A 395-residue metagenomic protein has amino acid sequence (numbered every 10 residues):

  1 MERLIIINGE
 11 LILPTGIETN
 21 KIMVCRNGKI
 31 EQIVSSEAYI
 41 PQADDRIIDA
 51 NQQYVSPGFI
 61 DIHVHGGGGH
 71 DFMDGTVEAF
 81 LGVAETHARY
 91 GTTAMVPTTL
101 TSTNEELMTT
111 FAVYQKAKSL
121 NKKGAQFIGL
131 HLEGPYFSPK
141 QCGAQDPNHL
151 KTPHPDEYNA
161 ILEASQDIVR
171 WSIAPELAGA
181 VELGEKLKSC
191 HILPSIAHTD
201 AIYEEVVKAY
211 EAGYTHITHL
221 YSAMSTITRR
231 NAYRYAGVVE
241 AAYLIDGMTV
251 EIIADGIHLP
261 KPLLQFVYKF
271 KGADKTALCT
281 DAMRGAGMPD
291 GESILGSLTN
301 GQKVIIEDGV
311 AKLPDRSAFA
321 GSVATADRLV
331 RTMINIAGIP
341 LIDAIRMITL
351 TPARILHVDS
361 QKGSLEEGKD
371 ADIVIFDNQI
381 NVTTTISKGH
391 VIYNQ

Functional and structural regions predicted by a protein language model:
M1-P41, I386: N-terminal metal-binding scaffold of metallo-dependent hydrolase/deaminase domains
L4-L11, T15, P41-V77, L81 (+1 more regions): Replace "His-x-His-based motif
Q53-V55, I62, F72-G124, N148-A164 (+1 more regions): Alpha-helical scaffold segments that flank or form the walls of functional sites
H65, L81-T110, A125-S138, S165-E176 (+3 more regions): Divalent metal-dependent hydrolysis catalytic cores, especially in the metallo-beta-lactamase
T86-A94, P139-A164, K208-T249, P289-F319: Active-site gating loops and adjacent loop-to-helix segments of metal-dependent hydrolytic enzymes
L132, L187, I217, M333 (+1 more regions): Conserved, mostly hydrophobic/aromatic
E163-D290: Active-site core of metal-dependent hydrolases
G237-V250, Y268-T280, A286-K369, I373-I375: His/Asp/Glu-enriched, well-ordered alpha-helical/loop segment that forms or immediately abuts the divalent-metal
